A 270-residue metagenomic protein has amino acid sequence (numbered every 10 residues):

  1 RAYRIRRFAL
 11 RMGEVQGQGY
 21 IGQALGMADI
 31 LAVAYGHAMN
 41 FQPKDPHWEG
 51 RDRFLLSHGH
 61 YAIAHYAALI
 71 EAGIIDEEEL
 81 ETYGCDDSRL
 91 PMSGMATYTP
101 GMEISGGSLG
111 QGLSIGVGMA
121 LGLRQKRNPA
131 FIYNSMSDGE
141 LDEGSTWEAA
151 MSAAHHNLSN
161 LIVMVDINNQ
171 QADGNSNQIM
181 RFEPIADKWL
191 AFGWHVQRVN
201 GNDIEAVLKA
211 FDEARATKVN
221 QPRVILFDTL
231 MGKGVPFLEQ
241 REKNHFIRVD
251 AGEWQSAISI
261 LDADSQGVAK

Functional and structural regions predicted by a protein language model:
A2-Q18, D166-N168: N-terminal capping segment at the start of a domain
M12, A24-H155: Cofactor-binding active-site loop characterized by glycine-rich and histidine/acidic residues
G17-L25: Structural motif
D29, H60-Y61, N168-N169, D203 (+1 more regions): Glycine-rich beta-alpha junction loops
L55, I162, R198, V224-L226: Structured core elements
L55-H58, N175, I179, Q197-N200 (+1 more regions): Hydrophobic alpha-helical scaffolding
G101, S105-S108, L113-T217: Thiamine diphosphate
I204, L208-K270: Glycine/aspartate-rich loop-and-adjacent alpha/beta segment that forms the canonical ThDP
